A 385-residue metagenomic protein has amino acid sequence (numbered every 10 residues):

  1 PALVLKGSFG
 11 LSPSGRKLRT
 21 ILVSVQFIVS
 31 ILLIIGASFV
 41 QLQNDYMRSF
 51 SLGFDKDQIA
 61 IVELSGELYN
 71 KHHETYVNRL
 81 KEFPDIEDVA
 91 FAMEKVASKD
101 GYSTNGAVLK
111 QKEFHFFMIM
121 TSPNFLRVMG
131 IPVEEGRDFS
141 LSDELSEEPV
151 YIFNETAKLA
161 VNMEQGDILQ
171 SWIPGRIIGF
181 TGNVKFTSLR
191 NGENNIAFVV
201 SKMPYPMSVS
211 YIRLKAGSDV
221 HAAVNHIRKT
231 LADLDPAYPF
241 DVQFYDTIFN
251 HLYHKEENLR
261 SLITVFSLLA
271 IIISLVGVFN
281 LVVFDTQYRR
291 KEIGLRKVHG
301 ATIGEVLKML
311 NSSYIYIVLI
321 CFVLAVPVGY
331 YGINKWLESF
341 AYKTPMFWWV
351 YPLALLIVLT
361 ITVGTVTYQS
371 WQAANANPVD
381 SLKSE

Functional and structural regions predicted by a protein language model:
P1, L32, L42, S312-N375: Small-residue-rich transmembrane alpha-helices
P1, Q26, N44, V62 (+14 more regions): Generic structural signal for small/hydrophobic residues in well-ordered secondary structure, especially within
P1-L11, V276-I317, Q372-S384: Intracellular coupling helices
P1-L68, L337, V379-E385: Alpha-helical transmembrane segments of integral membrane proteins
G10-I21, V224, D233-L269, Y288 (+1 more regions): Membrane-helix entry/capping segments
L18, L22, S30, L252 (+7 more regions): Start (N-cap) of specific transmembrane helices in multi-pass transporter permeases
L18-Q43, E257-K291, L319-I320, T360-G364: Hydrophobic alpha-helical transmembrane segments of multi-pass inner-membrane transport and secretion
T75-L252: Mid-to-C-terminal secondary-structure elements that act as membrane-proximal/extracytoplasmic interface segments
